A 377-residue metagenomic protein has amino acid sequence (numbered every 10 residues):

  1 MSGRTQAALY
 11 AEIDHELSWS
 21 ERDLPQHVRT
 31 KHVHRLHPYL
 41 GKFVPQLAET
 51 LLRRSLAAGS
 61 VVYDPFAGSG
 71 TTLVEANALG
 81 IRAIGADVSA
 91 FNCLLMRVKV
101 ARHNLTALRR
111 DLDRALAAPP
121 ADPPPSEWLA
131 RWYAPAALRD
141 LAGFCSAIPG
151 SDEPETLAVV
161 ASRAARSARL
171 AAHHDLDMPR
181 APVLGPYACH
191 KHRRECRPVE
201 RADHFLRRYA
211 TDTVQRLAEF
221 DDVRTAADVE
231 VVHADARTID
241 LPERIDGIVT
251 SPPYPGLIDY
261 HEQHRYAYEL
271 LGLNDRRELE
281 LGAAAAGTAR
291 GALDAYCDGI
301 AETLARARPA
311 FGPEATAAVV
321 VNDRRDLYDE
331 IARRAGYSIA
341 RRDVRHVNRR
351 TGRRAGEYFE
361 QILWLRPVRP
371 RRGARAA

Functional and structural regions predicted by a protein language model:
M1-A58: S-adenosyl-L-methionine
A48, S60-L79, A83-A90, M96 (+4 more regions): Conserved proline-anchored active-site loop of SAM-dependent methyltransferases that bridges a beta-strand
V61, E314-A318: Short glycine-centered segments of the SAM/dcSAM-binding site in methyltransferase folds
A90-E153, L273-A286: Conserved phosphoryl-transfer catalytic core
L141-T250, P255-I258: SAM-dependent nucleic-acid methyltransferase catalytic core
P253-G299: Mobile active-site "lid"/loop adjacent to the S-adenosyl-L-methionine
C297-P313, A332: A short glycine-rich, Lys/Arg-flanked "PGG" loop and its adjoining helix->strand segment in the class I
N322-R333, Y337-A377: Class I S-adenosyl-L-methionine
